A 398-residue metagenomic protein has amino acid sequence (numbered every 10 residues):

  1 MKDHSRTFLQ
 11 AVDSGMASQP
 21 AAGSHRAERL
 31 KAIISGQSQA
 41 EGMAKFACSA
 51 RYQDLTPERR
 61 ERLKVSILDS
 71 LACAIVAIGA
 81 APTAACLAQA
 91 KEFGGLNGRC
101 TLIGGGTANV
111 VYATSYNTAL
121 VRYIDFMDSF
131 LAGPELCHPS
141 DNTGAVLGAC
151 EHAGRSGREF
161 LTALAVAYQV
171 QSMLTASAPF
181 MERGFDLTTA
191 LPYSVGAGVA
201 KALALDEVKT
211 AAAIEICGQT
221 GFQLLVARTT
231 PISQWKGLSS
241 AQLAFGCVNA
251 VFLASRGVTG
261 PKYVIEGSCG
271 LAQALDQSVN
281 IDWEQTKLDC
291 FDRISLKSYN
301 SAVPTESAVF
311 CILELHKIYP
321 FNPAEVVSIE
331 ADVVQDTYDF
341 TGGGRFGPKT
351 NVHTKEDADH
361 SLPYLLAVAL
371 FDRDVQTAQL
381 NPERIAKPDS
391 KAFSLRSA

Functional and structural regions predicted by a protein language model:
K2-E135, I232-F245, F252-A398: Terminal-appendage/accessory-domain detector
A40, N142, L164, Y168-Q171 (+1 more regions): Hydrophobic faces of stable alpha-helices that mediate helix-helix packing
A77, V146-A153, G196-L203, A250-A254 (+2 more regions): Well-ordered alpha-helical scaffold segments within catalytic/enzyme domains
G104-Y116, F130, L147-E151, S156-E159 (+3 more regions): Charged/polar interaction segments and conserved charged motifs
R122-M127, A132-V166: Long, structured ligand/cofactor-binding scaffold of large enzymes
S140-G148, A190, S194-G198, E306-C311 (+1 more regions): Short amphipathic alpha-helical face segments that pack within enzyme cores and frequently flank/anchor catalytic
C150-F245, N249, P261-Y263, G267-S268: Glycine-rich, mobile lid/loop segments that gate access to catalytic sites or pores
